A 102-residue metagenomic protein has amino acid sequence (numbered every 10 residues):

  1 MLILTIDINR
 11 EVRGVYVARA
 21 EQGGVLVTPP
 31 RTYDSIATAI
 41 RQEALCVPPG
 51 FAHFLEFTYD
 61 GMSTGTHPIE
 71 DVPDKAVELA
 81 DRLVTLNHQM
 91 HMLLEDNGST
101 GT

Functional and structural regions predicted by a protein language model:
L2-T28: Short aromatic-glycine-(Arg/Gly/Cys) micro-motifs in beta-strand/loop hairpins
G14-A18, Y33, Q42, P73: Broad hydrophobic/π-residue packing in well-ordered secondary structure
A20, T32, E56-F57: Hydrophobic beta-strand positions
V25-P30, S63-G65: Surface-exposed loop/edge segments in extracytoplasmic proteins
L26-V27, I36-T38, V72-V77: A short local loop/turn or secondary-structure capping micro-motif enriched for an aromatic residue
T32-A52: A short, charged, amphipathic alpha-helix used as a generic interaction element across diverse proteins
P49-T102: Short, mixed-charge low-complexity intrinsically disordered segments
